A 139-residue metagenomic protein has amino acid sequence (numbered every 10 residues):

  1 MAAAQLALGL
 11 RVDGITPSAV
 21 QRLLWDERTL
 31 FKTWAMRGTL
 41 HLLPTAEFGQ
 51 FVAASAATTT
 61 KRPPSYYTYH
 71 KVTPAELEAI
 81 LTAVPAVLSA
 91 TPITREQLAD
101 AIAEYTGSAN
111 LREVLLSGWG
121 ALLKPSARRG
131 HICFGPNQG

Functional and structural regions predicted by a protein language model:
M1-L115, P125: Phosphate-backbone binding and catalysis cores of DNA-processing enzymes
K32, G135-P136: A generic structural-conservation signal
R37, N137-G139: Short, Lys/Arg-rich nucleic-acid/phosphate-binding segment
G118-W119, A127: Extended, solvent-exposed regulatory segments
